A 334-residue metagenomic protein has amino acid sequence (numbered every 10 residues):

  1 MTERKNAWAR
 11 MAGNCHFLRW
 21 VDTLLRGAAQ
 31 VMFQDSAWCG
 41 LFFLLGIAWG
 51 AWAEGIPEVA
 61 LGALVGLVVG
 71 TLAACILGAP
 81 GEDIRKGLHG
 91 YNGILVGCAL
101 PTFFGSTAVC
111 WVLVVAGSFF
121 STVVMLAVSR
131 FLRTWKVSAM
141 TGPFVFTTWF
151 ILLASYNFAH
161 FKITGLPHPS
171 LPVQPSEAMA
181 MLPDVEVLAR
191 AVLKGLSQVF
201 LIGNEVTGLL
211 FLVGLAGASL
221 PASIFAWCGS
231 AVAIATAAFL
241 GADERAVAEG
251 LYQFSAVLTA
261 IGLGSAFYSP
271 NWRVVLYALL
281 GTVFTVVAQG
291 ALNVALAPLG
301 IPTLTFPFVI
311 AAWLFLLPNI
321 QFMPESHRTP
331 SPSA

Functional and structural regions predicted by a protein language model:
M1-A79, K194-I202, L209-A218, A237 (+3 more regions): N-terminal signal-anchor module of multipass membrane proteins
G50-G66, F104-G117, V192-N204, E244-S255: Structural signature of hydrophobic alpha-helical transmembrane segments
A53-P57, I76-L88, S106-W111, A127-S138 (+2 more regions): Membrane-helix interface "capping/anchor" motifs
G78-L88, I94-F104, G214, A237-A242 (+1 more regions): A structural feature that tracks compact, well-ordered secondary-structure segments with a strong bias toward
L88-H89, G93-Q174, A297: Membrane-interface helix-loop-helix junctions at boundaries between adjacent transmembrane segments
W111-V115, W135-P143, E249-F254, V275 (+1 more regions): Loop-to-transmembrane alpha-helix initiation sites
G117, P143-T147, F225-A233, V275-V286: Central hydrophobic cores of alpha-helical transmembrane segments in multi-pass integral membrane proteins
T147-F239: Generic multipass alpha-helical transmembrane bundles of integral membrane proteins
